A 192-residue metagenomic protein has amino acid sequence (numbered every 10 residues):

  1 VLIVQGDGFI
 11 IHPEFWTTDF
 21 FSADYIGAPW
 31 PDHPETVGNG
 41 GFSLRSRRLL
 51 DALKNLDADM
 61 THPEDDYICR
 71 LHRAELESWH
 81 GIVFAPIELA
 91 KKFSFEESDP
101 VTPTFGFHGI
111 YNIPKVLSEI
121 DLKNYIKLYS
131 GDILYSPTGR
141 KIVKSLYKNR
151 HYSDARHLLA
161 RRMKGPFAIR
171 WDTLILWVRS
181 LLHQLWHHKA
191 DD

Functional and structural regions predicted by a protein language model:
V1-F9: Short beta-strand-to-loop acidic/aromatic patch adjacent to the donor-nucleotide binding site
L2, D24-I26, F105: Hydrophobic/aromatic beta-strand patches that form the interior of the parallel beta-sheet core in alpha/beta enzyme
V4, P29, S46: Conserved residues at the C-terminal ends of beta-strands
D7, P13, S46, L53 (+3 more regions): Solvent-exposed, well-ordered amphipathic alpha-helical segments that flank/support binding or catalytic loops
G8-V37: Conserved donor-nucleotide/metal-binding helix-loop-beta segment in metal-dependent transferases, i.e., the alpha-helix
V37-R150, D154: Catalytic core and acceptor-binding pocket of nucleotide-sugar-dependent glycosyltransferases
K123-D192: Membrane-proximal basic amphipathic "stem/tether" segments
